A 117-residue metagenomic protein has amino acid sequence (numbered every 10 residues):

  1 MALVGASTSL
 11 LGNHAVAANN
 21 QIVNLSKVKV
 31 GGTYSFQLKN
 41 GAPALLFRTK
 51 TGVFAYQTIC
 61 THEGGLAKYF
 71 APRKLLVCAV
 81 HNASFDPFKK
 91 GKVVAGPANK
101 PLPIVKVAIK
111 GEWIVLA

Functional and structural regions predicted by a protein language model:
L3-R73, K100-A117: N-terminal pre-ligand scaffold of iron-sulfur
K74-H81, K92-L102: Short cysteine/histidine-rich metal-coordination sites, predominantly Zn2+-binding motifs
P87-F88: Short, acidic, Ser/Thr-enriched surface-loop or helix-capping motifs
